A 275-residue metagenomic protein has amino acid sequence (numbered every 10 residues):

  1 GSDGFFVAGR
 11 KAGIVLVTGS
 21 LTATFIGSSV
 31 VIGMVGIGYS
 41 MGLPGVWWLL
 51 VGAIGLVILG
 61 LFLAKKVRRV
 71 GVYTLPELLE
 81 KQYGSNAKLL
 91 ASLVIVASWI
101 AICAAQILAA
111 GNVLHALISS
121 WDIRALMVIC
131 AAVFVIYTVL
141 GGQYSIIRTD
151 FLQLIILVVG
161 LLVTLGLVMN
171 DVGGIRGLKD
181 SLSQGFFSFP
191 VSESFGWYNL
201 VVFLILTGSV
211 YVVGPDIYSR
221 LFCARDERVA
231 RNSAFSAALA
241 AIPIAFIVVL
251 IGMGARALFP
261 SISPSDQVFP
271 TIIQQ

Functional and structural regions predicted by a protein language model:
S2, L43, S85, I123 (+3 more regions): Membrane-helix interface/capping residues of multi-pass secondary transporters
D3-L21: Loop-to-helix transition at the N-terminal end of transmembrane alpha-helices
G9, L93-A97, T149, S236-A237: Hydrophobic alpha-helical segments of secondary membrane carriers
G9-R10, L16, G33-G45, E80 (+2 more regions): Loop-to-helix junctions at membrane interfaces in multi-pass transport proteins
L21-V30, A53-L56, V96-A104, I156-V159 (+1 more regions): Membrane-embedded alpha-helical segments of transport systems, primarily multispan ion/solute transporters
A23, V46-V139, L206-V210: Helix-loop-helix module between adjacent transmembrane segments
M34, L63, L75, Q106 (+5 more regions): Hydrophobic/aromatic residues in alpha-helical transmembrane segments
